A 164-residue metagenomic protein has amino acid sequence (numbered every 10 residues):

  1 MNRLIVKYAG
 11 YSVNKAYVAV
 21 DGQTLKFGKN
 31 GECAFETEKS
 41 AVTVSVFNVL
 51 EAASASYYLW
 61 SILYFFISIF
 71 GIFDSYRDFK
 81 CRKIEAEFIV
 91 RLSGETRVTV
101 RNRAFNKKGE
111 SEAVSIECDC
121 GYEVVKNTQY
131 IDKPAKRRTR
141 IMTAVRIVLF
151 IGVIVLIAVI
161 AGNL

Functional and structural regions predicted by a protein language model:
M1-L164: Short loop/turn and low-complexity linker motifs enriched in small/turn-promoting residues
